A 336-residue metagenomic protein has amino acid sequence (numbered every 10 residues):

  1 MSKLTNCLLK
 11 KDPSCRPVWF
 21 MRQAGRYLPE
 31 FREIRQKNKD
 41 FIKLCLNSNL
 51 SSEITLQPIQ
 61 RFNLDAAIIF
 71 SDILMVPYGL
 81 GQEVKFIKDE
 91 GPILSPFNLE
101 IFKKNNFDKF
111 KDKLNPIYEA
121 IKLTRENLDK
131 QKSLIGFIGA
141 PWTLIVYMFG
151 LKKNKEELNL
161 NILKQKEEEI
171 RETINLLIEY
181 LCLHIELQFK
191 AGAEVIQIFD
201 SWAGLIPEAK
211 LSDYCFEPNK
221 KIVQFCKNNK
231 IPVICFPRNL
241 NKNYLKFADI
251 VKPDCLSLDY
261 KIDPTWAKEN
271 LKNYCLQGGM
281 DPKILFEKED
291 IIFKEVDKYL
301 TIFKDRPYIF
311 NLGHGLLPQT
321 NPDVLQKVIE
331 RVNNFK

Functional and structural regions predicted by a protein language model:
M1-F86, K221, T301, P322-K336: N-terminal basic, low-complexity leaders that serve as flexible interaction/assembly modules and, when applicable, as
K11, C15, Q23-L28, F41 (+8 more regions): A broad, structure-centric signal for solvent-exposed, well-ordered loop/edge residues that line or flank functional
F31, Q82-L94, Y147-N159: Short, flexible, mixed-charge acidic loops at enzyme active sites
E33-C45, L99-F110, D249: Short, basic, glycine/proline-bearing loop/turn elements
I68-K85, N98, K103-F110, A193-L211 (+2 more regions): Glycine-rich, proline-tolerant flexible connector loops at the mouths of alpha/beta enzymes
D89-N127: A gly/proline- and charged-residue-enriched helix-loop-helix capping module
K113-K336: Active-site loop segments of alpha/beta catalytic cores
